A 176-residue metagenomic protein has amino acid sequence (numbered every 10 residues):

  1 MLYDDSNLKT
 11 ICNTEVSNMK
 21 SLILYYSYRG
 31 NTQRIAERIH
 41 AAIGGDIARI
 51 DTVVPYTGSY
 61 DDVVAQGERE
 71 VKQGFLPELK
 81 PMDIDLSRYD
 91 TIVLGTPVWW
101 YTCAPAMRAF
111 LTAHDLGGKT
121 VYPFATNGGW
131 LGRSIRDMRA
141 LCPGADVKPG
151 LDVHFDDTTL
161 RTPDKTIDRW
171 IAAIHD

Functional and structural regions predicted by a protein language model:
L2-L94, Y101-C103, R108, T112 (+1 more regions): N-terminal beta1-alpha1-beta2 submodule of the flavodoxin-like/Rossmannoid cofactor-binding fold
I23, L94, P123-A125, P149: Structural beta-sheet core signal
D46, D146-P149: Conserved beta-strand segments of alpha/beta enzyme cores
L86, T112-G118, L141-P143: Short, conserved loop/helix-junction motifs that constitute active-site signature segments in enzyme catalytic cores
P97-W100, N127: Short glycine-rich anion-binding loops that position phosphate/pyrophosphate groups of nucleotides and phosphorylated
T120-L131: Ser/Thr/Gly-rich flexible loops in soluble cytosolic domains mediating phosphotransfer, phosphorylation
G129-L141: Glycine-rich, charge-decorated loop segments at or immediately adjacent to ligand/cofactor-binding or catalytic sites
K148-D176: Glycine-rich phosphate/pyrophosphate-binding loop and the adjoining helix
